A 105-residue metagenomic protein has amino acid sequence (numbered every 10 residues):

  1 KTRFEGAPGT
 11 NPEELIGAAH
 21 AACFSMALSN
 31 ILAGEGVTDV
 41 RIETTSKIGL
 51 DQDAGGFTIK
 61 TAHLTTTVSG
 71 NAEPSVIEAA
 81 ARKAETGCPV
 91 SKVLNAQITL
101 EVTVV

Functional and structural regions predicted by a protein language model:
K1-A18, A22-V105: Extended beta-strand/beta-hairpin segments
